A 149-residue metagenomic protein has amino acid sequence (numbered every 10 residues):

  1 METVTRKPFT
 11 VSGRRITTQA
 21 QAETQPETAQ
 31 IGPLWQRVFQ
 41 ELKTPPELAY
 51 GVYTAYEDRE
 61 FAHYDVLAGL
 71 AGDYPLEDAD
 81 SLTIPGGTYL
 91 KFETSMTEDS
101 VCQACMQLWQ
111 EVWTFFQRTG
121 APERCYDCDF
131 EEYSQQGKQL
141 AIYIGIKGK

Functional and structural regions predicted by a protein language model:
M1-K149: A solvent-exposed interaction/effector surface
